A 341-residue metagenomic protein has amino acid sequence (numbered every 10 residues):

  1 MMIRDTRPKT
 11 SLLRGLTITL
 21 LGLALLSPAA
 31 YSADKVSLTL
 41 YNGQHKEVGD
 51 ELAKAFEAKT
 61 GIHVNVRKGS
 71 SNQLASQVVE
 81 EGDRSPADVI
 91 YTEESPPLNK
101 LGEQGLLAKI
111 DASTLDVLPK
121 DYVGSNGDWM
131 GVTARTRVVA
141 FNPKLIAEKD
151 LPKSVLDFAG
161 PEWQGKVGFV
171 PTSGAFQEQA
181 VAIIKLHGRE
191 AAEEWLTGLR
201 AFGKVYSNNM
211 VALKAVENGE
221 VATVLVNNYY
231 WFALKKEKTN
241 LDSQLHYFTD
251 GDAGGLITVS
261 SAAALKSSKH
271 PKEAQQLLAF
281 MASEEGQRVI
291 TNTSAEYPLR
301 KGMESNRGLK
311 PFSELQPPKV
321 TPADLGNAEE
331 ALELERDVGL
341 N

Functional and structural regions predicted by a protein language model:
G15-S27: Bacterial N-terminal signal peptides
A33-N99, N341: Early extracytoplasmic/lumenal segment of secretory-pathway proteins
G43-E47, G69, Q73, S85-V221 (+1 more regions): Extracytoplasmic ligand-binding site segments that recognize negatively charged/polar headgroups
L52, I62, A191-W195, S260 (+2 more regions): Short amphipathic alpha-helical coupling segments at ligand-binding clamshell hinges and other catalytic/signaling
P96-K100, A222-S243: A ligand-binding cleft/hinge motif common to bilobed small-molecule-binding domains
A140-L145, I184, I257-H270, V289: A bilobed periplasmic-binding-protein/Venus flytrap-type ligand-binding module shared by bacterial periplasmic
W163-P171, F280-M303: Periplasmic-binding protein-like
E296-N341: An extracytoplasmic/periplasmic, membrane-proximal ligand-sensing/linker region
